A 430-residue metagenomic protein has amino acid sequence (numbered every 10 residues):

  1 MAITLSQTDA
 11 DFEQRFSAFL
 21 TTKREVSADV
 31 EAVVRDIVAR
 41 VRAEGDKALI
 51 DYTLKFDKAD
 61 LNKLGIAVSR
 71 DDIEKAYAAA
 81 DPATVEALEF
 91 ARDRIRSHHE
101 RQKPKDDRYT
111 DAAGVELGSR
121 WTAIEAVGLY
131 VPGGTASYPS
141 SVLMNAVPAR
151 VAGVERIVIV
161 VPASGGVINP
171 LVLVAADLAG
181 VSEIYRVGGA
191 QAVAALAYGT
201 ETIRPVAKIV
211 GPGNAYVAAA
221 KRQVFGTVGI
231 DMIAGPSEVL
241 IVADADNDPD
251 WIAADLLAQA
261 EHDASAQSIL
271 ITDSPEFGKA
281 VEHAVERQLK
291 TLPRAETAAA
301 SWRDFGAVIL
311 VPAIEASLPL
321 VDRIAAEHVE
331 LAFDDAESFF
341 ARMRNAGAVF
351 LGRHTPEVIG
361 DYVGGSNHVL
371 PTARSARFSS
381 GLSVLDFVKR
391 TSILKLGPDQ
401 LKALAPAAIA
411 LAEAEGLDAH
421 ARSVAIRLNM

Functional and structural regions predicted by a protein language model:
M1-E125: N-terminal Rossmann-like NAD(P)+-binding subdomain of aldehyde/semialdehyde dehydrogenases
I3-A10, E183-G188, V308-A313: Short acidic-hydrophobic, aromatic-tinged amphipathic segments that line or gate anion-handling sites
P104-Y109, G229, A266-I271, T291-W302 (+3 more regions): Flexible, glycine/charged-enriched surface loops at secondary-structure junctions
Y109-V174: Conserved small-residue-rich beta-alpha loop and adjacent elements that most often cradle the phosphate/pyrophosphate
G180-Q267: Conserved NAD(P)+-binding/catalytic subdomain of aldehyde/semialdehyde dehydrogenases
M232-D304, V308: A conserved active-site cap/scaffold subdomain adjacent to cofactor or substrate pockets
I314, D322-M430: C-terminal core of ALDH-fold dehydrogenases
